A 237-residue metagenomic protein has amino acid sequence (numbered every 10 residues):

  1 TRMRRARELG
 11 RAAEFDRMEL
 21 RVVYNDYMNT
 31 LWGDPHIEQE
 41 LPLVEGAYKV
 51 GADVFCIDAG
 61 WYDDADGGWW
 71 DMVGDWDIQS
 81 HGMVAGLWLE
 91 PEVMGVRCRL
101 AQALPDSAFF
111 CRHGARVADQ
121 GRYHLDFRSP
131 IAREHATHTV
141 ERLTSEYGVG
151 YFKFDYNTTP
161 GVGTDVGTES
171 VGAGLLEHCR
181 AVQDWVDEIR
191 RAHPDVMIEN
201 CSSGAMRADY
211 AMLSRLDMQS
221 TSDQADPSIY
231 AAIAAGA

Functional and structural regions predicted by a protein language model:
T1, L89-E90, N200-G204: Acidic carboxylate-rich catalytic motifs and surrounding loops in phosphoryl-/glycosyl-chemistry enzymes
T1-E14: Beta-strand-rich recognition/accessory modules
R2-R5, P35, E177-C179: A short linear-motif detector with a strong N-terminal bias
R2-R5, P42, R191: Charged/polar, solvent-exposed surface patches and flexible loops
A6-R7, G51, A59, G82 (+3 more regions): A generic secondary-structure signal for well-formed alpha-helical elements
F15-R17, R191: Generic structural signal for beta-strand residues in well-ordered domains
E19-T137, E141, Y151, G161-G163 (+1 more regions): Aromatic-lined carbohydrate-binding/catalytic grooves of carbohydrate-active enzymes
Q79, Q102-A237: Active-site neighborhood of glycoside hydrolase catalytic domains
